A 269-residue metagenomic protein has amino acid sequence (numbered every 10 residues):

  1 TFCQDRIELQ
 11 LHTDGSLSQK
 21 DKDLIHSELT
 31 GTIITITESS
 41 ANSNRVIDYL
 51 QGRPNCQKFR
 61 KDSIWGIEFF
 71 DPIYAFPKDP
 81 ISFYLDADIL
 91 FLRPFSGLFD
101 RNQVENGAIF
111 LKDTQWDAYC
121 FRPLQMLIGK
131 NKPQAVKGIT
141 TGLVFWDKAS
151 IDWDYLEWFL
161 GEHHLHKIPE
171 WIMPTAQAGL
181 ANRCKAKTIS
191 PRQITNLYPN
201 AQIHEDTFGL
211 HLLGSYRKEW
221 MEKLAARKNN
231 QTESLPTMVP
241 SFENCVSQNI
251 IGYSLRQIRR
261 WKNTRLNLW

Functional and structural regions predicted by a protein language model:
T1-R6: Short, acidic, metal-binding catalytic loop of nucleotide-sugar glycosyltransferases
E8-G15, F110-K112: Short internal beta-strands
G15-K22: Short, charged/polar "capping" segments at the starts of alpha-helices and the immediately preceding loops
K22-A75: Active-site-proximal specificity loops/subdomain of glycosyltransferases
I64, E68-W116: GT-A fold catalytic core of metal-dependent nucleotide-sugar glycosyltransferases, centered on the diacidic
I109-K132: A short, conserved beta-to-alpha structural element at the edge of catalytic cores that scaffolds binding
T114-W116, Q134-Y216: Catalytic core and acceptor-binding pocket of nucleotide-sugar-dependent glycosyltransferases
Q202-W269: Long, low-complexity C-terminal extensions of enzymes
